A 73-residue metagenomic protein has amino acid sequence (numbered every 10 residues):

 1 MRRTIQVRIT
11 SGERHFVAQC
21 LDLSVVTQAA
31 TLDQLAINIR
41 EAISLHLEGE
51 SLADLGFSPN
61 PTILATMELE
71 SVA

Functional and structural regions predicted by a protein language model:
M1-R8, D33-A73: Short, charged, surface-exposed hinge/linker loops at domain edges that act as mobile lids or interdomain connectors
I5, F16, V25-T27: Structural detector for hydrophobic anchor residues on beta-strands
R8-C20: Short aromatic-glycine-(Arg/Gly/Cys) micro-motifs in beta-strand/loop hairpins
V17-Q19, Q28, I37: Short acidic, gly/pro-rich beta-turn/loop elements at beta-sheet edges and active-site/ligand-binding grooves
L23-D33: A short, exposed loop/beta-hairpin motif centered on an aromatic-Gly-Thr core
